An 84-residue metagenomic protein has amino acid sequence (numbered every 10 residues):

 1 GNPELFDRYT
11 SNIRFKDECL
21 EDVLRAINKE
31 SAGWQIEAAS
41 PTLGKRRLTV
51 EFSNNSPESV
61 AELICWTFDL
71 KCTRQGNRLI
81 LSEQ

Functional and structural regions predicted by a protein language model:
G1-Q84: A residue-level detector for the "anchor" residue at the start of short, highly conserved motifs
